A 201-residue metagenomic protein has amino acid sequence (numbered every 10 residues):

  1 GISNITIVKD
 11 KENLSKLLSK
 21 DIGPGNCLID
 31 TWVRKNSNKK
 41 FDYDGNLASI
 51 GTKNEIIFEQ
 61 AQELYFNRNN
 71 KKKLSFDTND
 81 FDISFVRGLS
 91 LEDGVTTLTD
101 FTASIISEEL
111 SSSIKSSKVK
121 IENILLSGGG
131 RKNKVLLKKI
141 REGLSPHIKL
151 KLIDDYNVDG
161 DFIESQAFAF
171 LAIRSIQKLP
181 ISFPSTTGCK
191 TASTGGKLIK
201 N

Functional and structural regions predicted by a protein language model:
G1-F66: Glycine-rich phosphate-binding loop plus the immediately following alpha-helix
N4-I5, N133-L136, D159-D161: Short active-site-adjacent structural elements
L14, H147-K149: A generic structural signal for alpha->beta connector loops
K16-S19, L89-D93, L152-G160: A short glycine/serine-rich beta->alpha loop
K20, F41-Y43, L47, V86 (+2 more regions): Short clusters of hydrophobic/aromatic residues that line enzyme substrate/ligand-binding pockets
D30, D100, K151-N201: Glycine-rich phosphate-binding/hydrolytic loop that grips phosphoryl groups
N38-N123, K134-S145: A contiguous, well-structured pocket-lining segment that forms one wall/lid of small-molecule binding clefts in soluble
N123-N133, S165: Glycine-rich beta-strand-to-loop/alpha-helix junction loops that act as flexible
